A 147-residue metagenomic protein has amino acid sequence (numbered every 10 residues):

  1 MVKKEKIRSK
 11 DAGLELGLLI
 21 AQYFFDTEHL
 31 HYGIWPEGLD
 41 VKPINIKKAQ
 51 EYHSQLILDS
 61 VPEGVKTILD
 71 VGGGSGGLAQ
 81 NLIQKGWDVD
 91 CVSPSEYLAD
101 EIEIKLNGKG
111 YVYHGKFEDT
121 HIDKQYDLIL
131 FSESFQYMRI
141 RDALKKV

Functional and structural regions predicted by a protein language model:
M1-F24: N-terminal auxiliary segments of SAM/dcSAM-dependent transferases
L19-Q50: Class I SAM-dependent transferase core
K47-G64: Conserved alpha-helix/loop element of class I SAM-dependent methyltransferases that forms part of the SAM/SAH-binding
P62, D123-K124, L144: A short, aliphatic-rich alpha-helical micro-motif
L69-D119: Class I SAM-dependent methyltransferase SAM/SAH-binding core
H121-I129: A short acidic, Gly/Pro-enriched loop at the edge of an enzyme's catalytic core that lines a small-molecule cofactor
F131-S132, I140: A short beta-strand submotif of the Rossmann-like class I SAM-dependent methyltransferase core that lines
Y137-K146: A short, conserved alpha-helix within the catalytic core of class I
